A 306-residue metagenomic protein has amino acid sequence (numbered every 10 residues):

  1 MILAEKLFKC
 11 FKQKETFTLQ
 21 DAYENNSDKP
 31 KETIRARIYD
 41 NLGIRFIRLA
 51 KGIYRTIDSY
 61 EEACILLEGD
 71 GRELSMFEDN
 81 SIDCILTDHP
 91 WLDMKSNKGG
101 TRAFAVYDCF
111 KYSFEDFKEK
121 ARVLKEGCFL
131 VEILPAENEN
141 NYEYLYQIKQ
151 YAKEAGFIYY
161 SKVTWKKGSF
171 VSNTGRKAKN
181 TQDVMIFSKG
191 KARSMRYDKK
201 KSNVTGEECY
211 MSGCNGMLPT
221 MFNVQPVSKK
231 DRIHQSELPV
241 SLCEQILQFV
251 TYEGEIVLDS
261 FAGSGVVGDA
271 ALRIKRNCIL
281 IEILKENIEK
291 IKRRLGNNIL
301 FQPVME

Functional and structural regions predicted by a protein language model:
I2-I288: Core catalytic lobe of class I
I291-K292: Conserved SAM-binding loop
G296-E306: Class I S-adenosyl-L-methionine-dependent methyltransferase module
